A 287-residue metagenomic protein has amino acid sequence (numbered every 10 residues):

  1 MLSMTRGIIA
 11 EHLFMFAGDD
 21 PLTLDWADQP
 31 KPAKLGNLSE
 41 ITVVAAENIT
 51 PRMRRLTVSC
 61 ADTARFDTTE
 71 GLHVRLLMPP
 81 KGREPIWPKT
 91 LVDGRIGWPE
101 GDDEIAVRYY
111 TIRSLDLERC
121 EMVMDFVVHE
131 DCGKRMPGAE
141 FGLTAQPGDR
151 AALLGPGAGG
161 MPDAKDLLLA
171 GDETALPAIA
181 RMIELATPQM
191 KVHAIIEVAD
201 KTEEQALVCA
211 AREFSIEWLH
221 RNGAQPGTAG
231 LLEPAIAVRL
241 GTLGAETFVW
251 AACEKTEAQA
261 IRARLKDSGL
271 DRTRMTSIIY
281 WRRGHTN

Functional and structural regions predicted by a protein language model:
L2-N287: Extended, composition-driven regions rather than compact fold-specific motifs
